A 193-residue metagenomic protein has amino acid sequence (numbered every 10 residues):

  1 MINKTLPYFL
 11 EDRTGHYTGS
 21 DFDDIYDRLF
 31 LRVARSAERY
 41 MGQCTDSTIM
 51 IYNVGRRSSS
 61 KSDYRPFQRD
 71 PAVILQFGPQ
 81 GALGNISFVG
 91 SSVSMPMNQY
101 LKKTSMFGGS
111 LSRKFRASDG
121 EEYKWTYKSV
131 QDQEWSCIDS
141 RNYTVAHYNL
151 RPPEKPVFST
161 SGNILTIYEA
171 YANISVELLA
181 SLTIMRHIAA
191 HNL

Functional and structural regions predicted by a protein language model:
M1-R65, N98-R113, S118-L193: Low-complexity or membrane-interfacial segments used for flexible interactions
D70-G109: Helix-adjacent hinge/juxtasegments
